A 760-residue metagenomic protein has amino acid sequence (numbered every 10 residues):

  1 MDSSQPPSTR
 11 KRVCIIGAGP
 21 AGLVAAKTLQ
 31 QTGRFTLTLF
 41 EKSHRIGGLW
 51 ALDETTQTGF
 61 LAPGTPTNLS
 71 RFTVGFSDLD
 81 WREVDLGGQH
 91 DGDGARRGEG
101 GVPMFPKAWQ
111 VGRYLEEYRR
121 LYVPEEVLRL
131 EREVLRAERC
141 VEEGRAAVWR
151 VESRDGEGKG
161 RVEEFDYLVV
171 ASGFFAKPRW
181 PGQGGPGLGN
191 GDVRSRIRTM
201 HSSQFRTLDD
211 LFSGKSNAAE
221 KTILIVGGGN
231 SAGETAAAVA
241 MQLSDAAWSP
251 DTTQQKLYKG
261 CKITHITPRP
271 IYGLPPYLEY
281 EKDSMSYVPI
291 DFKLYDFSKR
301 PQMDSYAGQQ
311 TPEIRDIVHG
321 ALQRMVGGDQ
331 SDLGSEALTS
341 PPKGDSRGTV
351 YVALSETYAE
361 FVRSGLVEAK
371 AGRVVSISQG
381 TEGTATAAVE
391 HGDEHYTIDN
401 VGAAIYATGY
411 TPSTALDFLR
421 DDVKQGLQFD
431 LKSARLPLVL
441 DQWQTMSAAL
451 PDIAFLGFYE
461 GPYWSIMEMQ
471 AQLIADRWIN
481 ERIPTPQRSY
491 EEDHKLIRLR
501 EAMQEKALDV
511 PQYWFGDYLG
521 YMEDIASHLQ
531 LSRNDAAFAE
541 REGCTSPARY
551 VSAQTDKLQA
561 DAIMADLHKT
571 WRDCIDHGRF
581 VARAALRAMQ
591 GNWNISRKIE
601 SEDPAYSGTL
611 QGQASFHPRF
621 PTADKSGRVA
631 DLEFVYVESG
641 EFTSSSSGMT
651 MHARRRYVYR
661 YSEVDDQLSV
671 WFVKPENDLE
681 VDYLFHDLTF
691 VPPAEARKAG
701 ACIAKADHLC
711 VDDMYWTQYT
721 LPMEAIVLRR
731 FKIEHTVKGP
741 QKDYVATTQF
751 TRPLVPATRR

Functional and structural regions predicted by a protein language model:
R10-L39, I225, A232-A240: N-terminal Rossmann-like FAD-binding beta1-loop-alpha1 element of flavoenzymes
I16, V134, V162-F175, I223-V226 (+1 more regions): Short hydrophobic core segments
Q30-T56, D245-L274: Glycine-rich FAD pyrophosphate-binding loop
K42-E117, V141, I266-L338: Glycine-rich active-site loop/strand segments that organize a redox cofactor
G88-K177, S376-T381: Feature captures the FAD/FMN-dependent oxidoreductase FAD-binding
V170-T253, F429-Q444: Glycine-rich dinucleotide-binding loop and its adjacent helix/turn
C261-S284, K293, A449-V581: C-terminal, flexible cofactor-proximal segment of oxidoreductases
D573-R760: Soluble ligand-binding/transfer domains with enclosed cavities or grooves
